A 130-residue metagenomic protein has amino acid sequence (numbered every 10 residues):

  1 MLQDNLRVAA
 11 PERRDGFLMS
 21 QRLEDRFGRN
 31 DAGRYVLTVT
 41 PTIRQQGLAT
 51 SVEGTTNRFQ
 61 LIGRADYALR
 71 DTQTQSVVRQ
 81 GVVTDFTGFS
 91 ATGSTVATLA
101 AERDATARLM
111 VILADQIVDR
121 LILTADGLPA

Functional and structural regions predicted by a protein language model:
M1-D31, D126-A130: A structural "domain/chain start" motif
Q3, P11, D15, P41 (+4 more regions): Functionally constrained cores in energy, signaling, and assembly domains
N30-Q80, T87-D104, V111: Surface-exposed short loop/turn segments
A100-A130: C-terminal/domain-edge helix-coil "capping" segments
